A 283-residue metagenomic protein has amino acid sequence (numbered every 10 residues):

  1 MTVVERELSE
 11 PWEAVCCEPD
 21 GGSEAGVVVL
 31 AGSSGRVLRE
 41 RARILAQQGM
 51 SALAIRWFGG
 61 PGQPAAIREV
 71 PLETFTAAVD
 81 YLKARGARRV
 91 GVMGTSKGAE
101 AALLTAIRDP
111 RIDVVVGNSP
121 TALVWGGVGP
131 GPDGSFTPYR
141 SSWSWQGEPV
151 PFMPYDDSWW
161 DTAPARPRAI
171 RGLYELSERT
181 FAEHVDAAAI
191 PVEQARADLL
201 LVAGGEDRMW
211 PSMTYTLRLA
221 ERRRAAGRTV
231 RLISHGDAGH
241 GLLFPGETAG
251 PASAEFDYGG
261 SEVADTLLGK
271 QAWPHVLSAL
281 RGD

Functional and structural regions predicted by a protein language model:
M1-A25: N-terminal cap/lid segment of alpha/beta-hydrolase-fold proteins
E24, A31-R36, G205: Active-site glycine-rich loops that stabilize anionic/oxyanionic intermediates across multiple enzyme folds
G32-I44, W57, M213: The serine-hydrolase catalytic nucleophile loop
S34, F58-G91: Catalytic nucleophile-loop/oxyanion-hole region of alpha/beta-hydrolase and closely related hydrolase-like folds
G35-R36, E40, D80-P154, R171-E183: Primarily recognizes the serine-hydrolase "nucleophile elbow" in alpha/beta-hydrolase and SGNH/GDSL folds
A46-G62: Conserved alpha/beta-hydrolase
W160-G241: Serine-hydrolase catalytic core
L217, A226-D283: C-terminal catalytic histidine-bearing segment of alpha/beta-hydrolase fold enzymes
